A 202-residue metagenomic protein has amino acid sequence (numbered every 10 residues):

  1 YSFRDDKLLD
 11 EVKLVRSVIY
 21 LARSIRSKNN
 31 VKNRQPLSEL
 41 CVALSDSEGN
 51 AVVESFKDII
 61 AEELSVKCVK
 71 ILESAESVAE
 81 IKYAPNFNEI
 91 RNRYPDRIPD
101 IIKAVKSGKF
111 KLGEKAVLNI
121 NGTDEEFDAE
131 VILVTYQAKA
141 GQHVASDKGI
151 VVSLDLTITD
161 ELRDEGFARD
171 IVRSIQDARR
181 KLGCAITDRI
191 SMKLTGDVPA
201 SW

Functional and structural regions predicted by a protein language model:
Y1-W202: Feature 926 captures the class I aminoacyl-tRNA synthetase adenylation module centered on the KMSKS loop
